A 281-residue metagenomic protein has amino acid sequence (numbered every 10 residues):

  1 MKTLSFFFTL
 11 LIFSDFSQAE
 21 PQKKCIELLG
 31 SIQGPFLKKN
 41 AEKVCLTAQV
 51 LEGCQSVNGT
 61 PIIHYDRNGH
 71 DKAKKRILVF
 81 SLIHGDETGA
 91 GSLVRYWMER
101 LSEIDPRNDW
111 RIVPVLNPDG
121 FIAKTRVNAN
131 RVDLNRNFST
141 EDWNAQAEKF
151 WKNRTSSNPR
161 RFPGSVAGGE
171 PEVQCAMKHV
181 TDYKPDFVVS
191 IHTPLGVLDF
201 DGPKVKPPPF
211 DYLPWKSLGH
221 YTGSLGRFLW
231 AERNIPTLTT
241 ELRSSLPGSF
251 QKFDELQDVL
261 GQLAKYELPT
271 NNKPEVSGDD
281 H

Functional and structural regions predicted by a protein language model:
M1-F7: Sec-dependent signal peptide recognition, specifically the positively charged N-region followed immediately by
A19-I63: Short glycine- and acidic-rich boundary segments immediately preceding or forming the N-terminal edge of structured
V50, I62-H64, I112, V188 (+2 more regions): Conserved beta-strand scaffold positions in the cores of enzyme catalytic domains, especially in NTP/NDP-utilizing
I63-A73: Short beta-strand-to-loop junctions in surface cap/lid or active-site-entrance loops
K74, L78, E87-M98, S102-G219 (+1 more regions): Active-site/substrate-binding loop(s) of hydrolase catalytic cores
L198-D201, P209, T222-D280: Active-site-adjacent mobile loop/cap segments within catalytic or ligand-binding domains
